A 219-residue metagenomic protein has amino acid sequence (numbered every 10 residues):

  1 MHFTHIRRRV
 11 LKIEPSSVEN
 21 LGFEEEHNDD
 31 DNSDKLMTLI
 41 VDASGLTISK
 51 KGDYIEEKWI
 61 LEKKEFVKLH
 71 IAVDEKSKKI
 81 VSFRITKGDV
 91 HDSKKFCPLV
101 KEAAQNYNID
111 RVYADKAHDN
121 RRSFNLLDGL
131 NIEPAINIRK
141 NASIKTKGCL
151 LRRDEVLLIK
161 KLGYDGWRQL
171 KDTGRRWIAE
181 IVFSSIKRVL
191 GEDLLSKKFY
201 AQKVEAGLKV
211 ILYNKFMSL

Functional and structural regions predicted by a protein language model:
M1-E133, G207-V210: Polybasic low-complexity intrinsically disordered regions
E19-E25, C149-K161, F216-L219: Short, structured secondary-structure boundary patches
T47, K140, M217: Short loop/turn segments at secondary-structure transitions that flank enzyme active sites
H91, W177, Q202, A206: Conserved active-site and cofactor/substrate-binding residues in soluble primary-metabolism enzymes
A117-R188: Helix-centered, glycine/charged polyanion-binding patches within enzymatic domains that contact phosphate-containing
S185-L219: Charge-patterned, long linear interaction tracts outside catalytic cores
